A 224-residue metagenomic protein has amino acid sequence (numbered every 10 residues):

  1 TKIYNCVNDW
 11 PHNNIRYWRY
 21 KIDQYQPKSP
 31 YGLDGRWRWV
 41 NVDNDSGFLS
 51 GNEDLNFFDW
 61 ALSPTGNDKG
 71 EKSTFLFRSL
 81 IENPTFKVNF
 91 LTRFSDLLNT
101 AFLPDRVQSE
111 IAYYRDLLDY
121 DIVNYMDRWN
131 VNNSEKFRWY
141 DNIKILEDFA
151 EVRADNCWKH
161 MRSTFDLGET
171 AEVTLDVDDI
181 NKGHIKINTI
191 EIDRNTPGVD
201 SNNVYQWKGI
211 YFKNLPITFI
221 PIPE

Functional and structural regions predicted by a protein language model:
T1-K21, Y25-I180: Middle-to-C-terminal accessory/interaction subdomains
T164-E224: Secondary-structure capping and domain/repeat boundary segments
